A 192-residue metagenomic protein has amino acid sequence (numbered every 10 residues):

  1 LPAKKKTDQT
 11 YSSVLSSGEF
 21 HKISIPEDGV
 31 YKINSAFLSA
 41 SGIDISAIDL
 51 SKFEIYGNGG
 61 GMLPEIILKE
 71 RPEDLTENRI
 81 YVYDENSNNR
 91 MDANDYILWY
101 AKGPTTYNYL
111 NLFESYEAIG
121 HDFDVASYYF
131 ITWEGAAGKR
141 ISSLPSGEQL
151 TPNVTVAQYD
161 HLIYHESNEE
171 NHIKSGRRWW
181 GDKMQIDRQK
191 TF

Functional and structural regions predicted by a protein language model:
L1-P26, S41-F192: Structured catalytic cores of large enzymes
E27, K32-A40: A short glycine/threonine-centered beta-strand motif
